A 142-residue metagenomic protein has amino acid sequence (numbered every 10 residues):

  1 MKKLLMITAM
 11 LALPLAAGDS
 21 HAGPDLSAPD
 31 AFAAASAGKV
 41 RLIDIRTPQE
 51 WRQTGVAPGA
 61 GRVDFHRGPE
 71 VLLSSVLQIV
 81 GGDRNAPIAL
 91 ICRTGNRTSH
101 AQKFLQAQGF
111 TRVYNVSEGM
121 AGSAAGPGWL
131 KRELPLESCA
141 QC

Functional and structural regions predicted by a protein language model:
M1-L4: Positively charged n-region of N-terminal signal peptides that target proteins for export
M6-A16: Bacterial N-terminal signal peptides
G18-A37, P48-P87, T98-C142: Rhodanese-like catalytic fold shared by cysteine-dependent sulfurtransferases and DSP/PTP-type phosphatases
R41-I45: Short hydrophobic beta-strand that contains or immediately precedes a catalytic carboxylate
I91: Short, surface-exposed ligand- or partner-binding patches at beta-edge/loop junctions that are enriched in aromatics
